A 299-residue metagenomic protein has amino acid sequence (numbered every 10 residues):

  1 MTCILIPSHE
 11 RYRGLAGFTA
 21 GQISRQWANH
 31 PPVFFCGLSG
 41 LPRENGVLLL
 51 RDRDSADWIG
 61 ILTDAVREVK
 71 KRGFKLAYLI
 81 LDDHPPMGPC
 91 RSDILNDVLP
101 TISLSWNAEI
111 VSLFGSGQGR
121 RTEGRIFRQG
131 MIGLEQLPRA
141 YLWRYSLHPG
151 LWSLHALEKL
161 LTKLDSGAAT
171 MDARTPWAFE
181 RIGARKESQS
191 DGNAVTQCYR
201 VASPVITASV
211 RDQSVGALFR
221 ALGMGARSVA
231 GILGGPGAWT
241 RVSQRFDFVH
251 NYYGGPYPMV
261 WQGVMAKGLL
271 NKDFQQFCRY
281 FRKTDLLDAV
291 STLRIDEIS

Functional and structural regions predicted by a protein language model:
M1-D57, R67-Y78: N-terminal anchoring/stem segment of glycosyltransferases
F34-C36, A77-L79, E109-F114, L151 (+1 more regions): A structural signal for short, well-ordered beta-strand segments and their strand-loop junctions that often border
I80, P85-C90: Hydrophobic/aromatic residue at the end of a short beta strand that borders the catalytic acidic motif
G88-G119: Conserved donor-nucleotide/metal-binding helix-loop-beta segment in metal-dependent transferases, i.e., the alpha-helix
I126-L142: Short, flexible, basic/aromatic active-site loop/helix in glycosyltransferases
L142-V264: Catalytic core and acceptor-binding pocket of nucleotide-sugar-dependent glycosyltransferases
M259-S299: Terminal low-complexity segments of carbohydrate-biosynthetic enzymes
